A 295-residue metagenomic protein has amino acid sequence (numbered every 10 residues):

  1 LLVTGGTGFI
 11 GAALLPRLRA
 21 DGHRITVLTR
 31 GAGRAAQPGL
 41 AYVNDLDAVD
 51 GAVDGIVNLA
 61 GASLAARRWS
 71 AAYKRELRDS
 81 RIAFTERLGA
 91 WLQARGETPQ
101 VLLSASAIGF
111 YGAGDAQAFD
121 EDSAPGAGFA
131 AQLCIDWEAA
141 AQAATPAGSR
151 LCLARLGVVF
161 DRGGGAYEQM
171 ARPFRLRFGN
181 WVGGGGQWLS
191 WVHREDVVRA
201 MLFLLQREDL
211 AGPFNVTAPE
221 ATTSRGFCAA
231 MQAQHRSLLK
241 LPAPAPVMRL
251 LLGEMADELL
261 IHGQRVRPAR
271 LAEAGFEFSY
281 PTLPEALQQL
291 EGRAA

Functional and structural regions predicted by a protein language model:
L1-D21: N-terminal Rossmann NAD(P)H-binding glycine-rich loop of SDR-like oxidoreductase domains
G33-R87: NAD(P)H-binding glycine-rich loop region in Rossmannoid oxidoreductase-like domains and their noncatalytic homologs
E86-G128: Conserved Rossmann-fold NAD(P)-dependent oxidoreductase catalytic core, especially the SDR/UDP-sugar
S106, A139-R162: Conserved beta-loop-beta element that borders a ligand/cofactor-binding pocket
I135, A147-S149, F160-Q169, L204-F214: Glycine/proline-rich active-site loop of Rossmann-fold NAD(P)-dependent oxidoreductases
Q142, A171-G179, Q187-A221: Alpha-helical substrate-binding/gating segment
R207-E254, Q288-A295: Mid/C-terminal beta-alpha module of Rossmann-like enzyme folds, strongest in SDR-family dehydrogenases/epimerases
D257-A295: C-terminal amphipathic/interface module of NAD(P)-dependent oxidoreductases and related NAD-binding regulators
